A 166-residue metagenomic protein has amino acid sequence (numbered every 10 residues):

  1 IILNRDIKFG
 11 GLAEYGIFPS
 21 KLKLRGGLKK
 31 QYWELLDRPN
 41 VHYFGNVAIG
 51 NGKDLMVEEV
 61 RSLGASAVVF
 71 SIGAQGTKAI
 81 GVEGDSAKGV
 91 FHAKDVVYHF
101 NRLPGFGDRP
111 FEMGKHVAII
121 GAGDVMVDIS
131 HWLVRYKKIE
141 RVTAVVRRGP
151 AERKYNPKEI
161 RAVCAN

Functional and structural regions predicted by a protein language model:
I2-R5, F9, Y15-G16, L24 (+4 more regions): Dinucleotide-binding/catalytic capping subdomain of oxidoreductase cores
L3, F44-N46, A93: Conserved beta-strand termini and adjacent loop/short-helix elements that scaffold enzyme active sites in alpha/beta
K8-A67: N-terminal Rossmann-like dinucleotide/flavin-binding domain of flavoprotein oxidoreductases that bind FAD/FMN
L12, H99-P104, R153-K154: Short, charged, surface-exposed secondary-structure boundary motifs
A48, G73, N101: Short glycine-/small-residue-rich Rossmann-like dinucleotide-binding loops
G64-G73, V117-I120: Short hydrophobic core segments
Q75-G76, G149: Residue-level marker for beta-strand->alpha-helix junctions and adjacent short loops that shape enzyme
G76-K137: Glycine-rich dinucleotide-binding loop and its adjacent helix/turn
